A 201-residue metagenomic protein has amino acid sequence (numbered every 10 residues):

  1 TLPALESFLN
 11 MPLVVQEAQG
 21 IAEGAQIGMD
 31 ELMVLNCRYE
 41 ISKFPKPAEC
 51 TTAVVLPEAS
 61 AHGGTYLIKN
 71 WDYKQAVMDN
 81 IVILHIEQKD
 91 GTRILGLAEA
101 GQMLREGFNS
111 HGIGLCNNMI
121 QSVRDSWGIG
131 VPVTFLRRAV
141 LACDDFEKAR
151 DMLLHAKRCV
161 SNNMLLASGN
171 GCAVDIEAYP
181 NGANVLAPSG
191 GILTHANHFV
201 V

Functional and structural regions predicted by a protein language model:
T1-I27, R38, P57-Y66, N70-V201: C-terminal, well-structured catalytic/ligand-binding subdomain of enzymes
M29-M33: Short N-terminal amphipathic alpha-helices
V34-E40, P47-T51: Active-site pocket-lining segments that scaffold enzyme catalytic pockets across diverse folds
F44-P45, L97: Short Gly/Pro-enriched turn/cap motifs at secondary-structure boundaries
P45-A48, R158: A short catalytic or substrate-binding loop motif that flags glycine-/basic-rich loops and adjacent residues that bind
E49-A59: Catalytic nucleophile-His microenvironment captured as a short glycine-rich beta-strand/loop that brackets
